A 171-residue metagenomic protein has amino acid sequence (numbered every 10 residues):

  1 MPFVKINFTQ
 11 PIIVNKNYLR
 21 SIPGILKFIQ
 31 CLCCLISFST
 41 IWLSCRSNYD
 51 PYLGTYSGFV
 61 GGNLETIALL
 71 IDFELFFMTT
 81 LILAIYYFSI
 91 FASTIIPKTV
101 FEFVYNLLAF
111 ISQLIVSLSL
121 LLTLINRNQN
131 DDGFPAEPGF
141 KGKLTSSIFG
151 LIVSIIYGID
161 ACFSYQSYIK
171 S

Functional and structural regions predicted by a protein language model:
M1, I96, F134-E137: Intrinsic-disorder/low-complexity coil detector
M1-V14, L43-Y56, I85-F88, N130-D131: Membrane-proximal N-terminal segments immediately preceding the first transmembrane helix
Q10-L19, Y52-L69, N130-T145: Juxtamembrane membrane-interface segments at transmembrane-helix boundaries in membrane proteins
P23-S44, G61-R127, S146-S167: Signature of small four-pass
